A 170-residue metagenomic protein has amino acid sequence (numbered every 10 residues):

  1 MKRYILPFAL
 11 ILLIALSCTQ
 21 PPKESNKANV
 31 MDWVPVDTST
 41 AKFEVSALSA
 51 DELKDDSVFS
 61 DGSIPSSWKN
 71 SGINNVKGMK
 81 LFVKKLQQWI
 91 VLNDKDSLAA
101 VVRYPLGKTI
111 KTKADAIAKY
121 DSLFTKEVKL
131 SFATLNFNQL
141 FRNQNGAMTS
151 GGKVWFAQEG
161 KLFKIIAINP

Functional and structural regions predicted by a protein language model:
K2-A9: Sec-dependent signal peptide recognition, specifically the positively charged N-region followed immediately by
I5, T19-Q20: Selective for proline/serine-rich intrinsically disordered segments in cytosolic/nuclear regulatory regions
I14-S17: C-terminal motif of bacterial Sec signal peptides marking the signal peptidase cleavage site
P22-Q88, A99-P170: C-terminal-biased regions
V91-L92: Charged, alpha-helical scaffolding/interaction elements associated with membrane systems
